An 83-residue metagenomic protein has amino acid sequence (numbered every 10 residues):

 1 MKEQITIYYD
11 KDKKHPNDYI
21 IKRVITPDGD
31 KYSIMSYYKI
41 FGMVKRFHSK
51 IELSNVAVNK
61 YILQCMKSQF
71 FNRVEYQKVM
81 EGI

Functional and structural regions predicted by a protein language model:
M1-S33: Short N-terminal "domain-start" leader segments that mark the transition from disordered tails or signal peptides into
D12, V24, Y37-I40, V56: Generic structural motif
G29-M43: Short aromatic-glycine-(Arg/Gly/Cys) micro-motifs in beta-strand/loop hairpins
G42-I83: Mixed-charge, Lys/Arg-enriched low-complexity segments
